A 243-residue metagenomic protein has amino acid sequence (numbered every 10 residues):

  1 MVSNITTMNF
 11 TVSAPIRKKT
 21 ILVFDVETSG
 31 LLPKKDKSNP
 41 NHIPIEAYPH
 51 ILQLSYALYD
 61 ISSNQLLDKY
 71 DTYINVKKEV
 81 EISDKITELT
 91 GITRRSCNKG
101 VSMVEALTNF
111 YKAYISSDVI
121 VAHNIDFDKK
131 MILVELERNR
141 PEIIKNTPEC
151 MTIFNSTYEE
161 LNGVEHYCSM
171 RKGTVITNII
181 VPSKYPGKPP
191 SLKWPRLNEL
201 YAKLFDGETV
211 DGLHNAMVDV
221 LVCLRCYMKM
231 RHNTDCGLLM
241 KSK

Functional and structural regions predicted by a protein language model:
M1: Non-catalytic, low-structured ubiquitin/UBL-interacting segments
I5, N9-T20, K34, A47-T90 (+1 more regions): Metal-dependent phosphoesterase core characteristic of DEDDh/y 3'-5' exonuclease domains
D25, G91: Conserved acidic
V26-K35, N41-P44: Short acidic, Gly/Ser-rich segments with clustered Asp/Glu that frequently serve as metal-coordination loops in enzyme
Y73-N75, C97-G100: Short beta->alpha junction loops
I92-S96: Short glycine/proline- and acidic residue-enriched helix-loop micro-motifs that form flexible lids or anion-recognition
N98-T108: Glycine-rich, highly charged phosphate/nucleotide-binding loops
